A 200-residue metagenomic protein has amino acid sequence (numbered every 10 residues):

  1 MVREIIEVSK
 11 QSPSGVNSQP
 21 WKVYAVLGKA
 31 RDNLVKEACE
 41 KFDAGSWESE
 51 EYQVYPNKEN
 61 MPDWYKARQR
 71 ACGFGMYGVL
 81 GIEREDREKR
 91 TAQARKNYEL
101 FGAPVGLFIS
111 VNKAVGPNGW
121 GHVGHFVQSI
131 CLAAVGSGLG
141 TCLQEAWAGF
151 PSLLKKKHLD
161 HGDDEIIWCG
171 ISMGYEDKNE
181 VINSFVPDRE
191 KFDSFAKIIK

Functional and structural regions predicted by a protein language model:
M1-K200: Acidic, surface-exposed loops and disordered segments
